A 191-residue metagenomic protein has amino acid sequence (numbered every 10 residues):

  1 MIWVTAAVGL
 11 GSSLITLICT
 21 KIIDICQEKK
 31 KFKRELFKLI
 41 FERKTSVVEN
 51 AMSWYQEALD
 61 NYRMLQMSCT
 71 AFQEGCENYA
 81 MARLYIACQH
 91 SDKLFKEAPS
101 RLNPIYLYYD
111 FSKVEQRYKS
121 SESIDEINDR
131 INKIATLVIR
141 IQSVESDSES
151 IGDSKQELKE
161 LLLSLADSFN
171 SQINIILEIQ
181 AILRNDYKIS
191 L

Functional and structural regions predicted by a protein language model:
M1-Q27: Short hydrophobic alpha-helical transmembrane segments
I18-L191: Conserved non-transmembrane functional hotspots
